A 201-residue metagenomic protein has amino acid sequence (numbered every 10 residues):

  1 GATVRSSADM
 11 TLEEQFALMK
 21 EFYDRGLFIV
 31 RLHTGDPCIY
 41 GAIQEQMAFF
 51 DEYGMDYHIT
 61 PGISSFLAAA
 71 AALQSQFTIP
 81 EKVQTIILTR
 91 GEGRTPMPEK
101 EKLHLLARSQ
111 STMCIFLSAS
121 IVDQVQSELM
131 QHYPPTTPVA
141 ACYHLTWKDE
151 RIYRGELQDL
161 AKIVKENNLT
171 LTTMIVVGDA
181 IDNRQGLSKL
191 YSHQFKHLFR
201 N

Functional and structural regions predicted by a protein language model:
G1, D51-G54, F77, Q131-T136: A short alpha->loop->secondary-structure connector
G1-T60: Class I S-adenosyl-L-methionine
S7-D9, R90-G91, H144: Active-site donor-binding loop signature of nucleotide-sugar glycosyltransferases
E14, D24-I29, A48, V83-T85 (+1 more regions): A contiguous loop/helix-start segment that scaffolds small-molecule binding in enzyme catalytic cores
D36-S109, R151-R154: Class I SAM-dependent methyltransferase SAM-binding "motif I" and its flanking Rossmann-like core
